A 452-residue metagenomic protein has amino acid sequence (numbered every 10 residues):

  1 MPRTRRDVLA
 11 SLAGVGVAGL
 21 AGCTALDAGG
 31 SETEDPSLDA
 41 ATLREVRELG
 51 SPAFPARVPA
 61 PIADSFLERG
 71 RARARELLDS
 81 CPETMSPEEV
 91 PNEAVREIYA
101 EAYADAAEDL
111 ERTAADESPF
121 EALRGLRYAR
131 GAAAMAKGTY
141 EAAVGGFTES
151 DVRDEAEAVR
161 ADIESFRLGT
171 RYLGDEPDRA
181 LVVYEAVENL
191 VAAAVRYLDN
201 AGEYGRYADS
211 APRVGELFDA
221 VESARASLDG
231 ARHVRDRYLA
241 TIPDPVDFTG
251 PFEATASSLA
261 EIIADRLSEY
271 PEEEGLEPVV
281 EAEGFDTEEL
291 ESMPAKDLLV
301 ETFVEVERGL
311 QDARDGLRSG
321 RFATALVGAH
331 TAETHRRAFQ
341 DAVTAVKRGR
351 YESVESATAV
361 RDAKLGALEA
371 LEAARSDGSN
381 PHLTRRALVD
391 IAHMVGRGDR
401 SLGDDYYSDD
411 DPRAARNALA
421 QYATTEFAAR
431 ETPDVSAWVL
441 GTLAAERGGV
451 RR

Functional and structural regions predicted by a protein language model:
M1-R452: Terminal disorder- and signal-encoded targeting elements
